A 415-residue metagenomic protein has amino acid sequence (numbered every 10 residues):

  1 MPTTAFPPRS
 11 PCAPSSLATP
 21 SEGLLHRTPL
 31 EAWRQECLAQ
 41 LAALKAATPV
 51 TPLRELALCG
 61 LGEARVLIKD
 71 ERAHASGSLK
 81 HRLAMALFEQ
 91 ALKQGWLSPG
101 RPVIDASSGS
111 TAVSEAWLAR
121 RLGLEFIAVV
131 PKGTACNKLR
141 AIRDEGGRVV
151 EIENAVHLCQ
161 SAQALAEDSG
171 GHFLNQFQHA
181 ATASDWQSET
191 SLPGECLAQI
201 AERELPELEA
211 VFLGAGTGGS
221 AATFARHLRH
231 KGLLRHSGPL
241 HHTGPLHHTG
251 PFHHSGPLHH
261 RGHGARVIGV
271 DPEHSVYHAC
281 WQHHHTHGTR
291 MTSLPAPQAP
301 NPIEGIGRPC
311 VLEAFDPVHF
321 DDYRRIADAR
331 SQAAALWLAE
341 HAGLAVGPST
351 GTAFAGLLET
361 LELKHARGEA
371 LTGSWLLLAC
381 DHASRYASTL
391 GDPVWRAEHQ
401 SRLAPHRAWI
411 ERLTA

Functional and structural regions predicted by a protein language model:
M1-A415: PLP-dependent amino-acid enzyme catalytic core
